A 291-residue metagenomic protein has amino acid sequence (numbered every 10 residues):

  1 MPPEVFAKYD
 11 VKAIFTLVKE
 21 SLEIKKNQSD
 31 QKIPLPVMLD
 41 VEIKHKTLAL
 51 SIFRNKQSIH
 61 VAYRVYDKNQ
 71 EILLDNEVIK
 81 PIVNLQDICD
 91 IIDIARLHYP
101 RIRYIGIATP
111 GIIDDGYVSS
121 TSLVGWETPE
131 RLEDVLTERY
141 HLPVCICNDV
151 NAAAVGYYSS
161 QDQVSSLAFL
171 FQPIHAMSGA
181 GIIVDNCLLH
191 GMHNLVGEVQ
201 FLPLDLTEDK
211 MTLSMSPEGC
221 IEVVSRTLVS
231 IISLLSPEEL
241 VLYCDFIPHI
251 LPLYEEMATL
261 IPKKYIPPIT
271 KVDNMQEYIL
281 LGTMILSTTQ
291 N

Functional and structural regions predicted by a protein language model:
M1-R103, S160, L204-N291: ATP-binding/phosphotransfer module of carbohydrate and carboxylate kinases, centering on a glycine-rich
S51-F53, G106-P110, F169-P173, I183: Short beta-strand segments
V65, T128, V184-L189, I261-K263: A short, gly/pro- and small-residue-rich
V65-Y66, I112, G181-I182: Hydrophobic beta-strand positions
Q70-E77, R139-I232: Glycine/GP-enriched mid-protein hinge/lid loop-to-helix segment characteristic of carbohydrate kinases
D75-Y158, Q163-S165, L251-K263: Glycine-rich phosphate-binding loop and adjoining helix at the ATP-binding site of ATP-dependent phosphoryl-transfer
T109-P110, V118, V150, S178-G181 (+3 more regions): Long, contiguous hydrophobic alpha-helical segments, chiefly transmembrane helices and signal peptides
P110-I113, H175-A176, F246-I247: Short glycine-rich anion-binding loops that position phosphate/pyrophosphate groups of nucleotides and phosphorylated
